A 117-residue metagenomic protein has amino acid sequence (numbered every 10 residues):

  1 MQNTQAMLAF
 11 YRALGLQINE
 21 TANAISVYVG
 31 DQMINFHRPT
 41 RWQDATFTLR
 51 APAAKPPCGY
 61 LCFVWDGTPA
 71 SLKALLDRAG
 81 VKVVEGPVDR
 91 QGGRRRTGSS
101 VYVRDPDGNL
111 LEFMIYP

Functional and structural regions predicted by a protein language model:
M1-Q5, P56, Y60-P106: Vicinal oxygen chelate
M1-W42: Core segments of cupin and vicinal oxygen chelate
Y11, K73-L76, I115: Short, flexible helix/strand-to-coil boundary loops that buttress conserved ligand/catalytic motifs in alpha/beta
Q17-A24, V88-R90, I115-Y116: Conserved catalytic-core motifs of GNAT/GCN5-like acyltransferases
E20-A22, V29, A54-C58, R96-T97: Short, solvent-exposed coil/turn segments
P39, Y102, F113-P117: Short beta->alpha transition motifs characteristic of CBS
T46-R50: Short beta-strand/turn micro-motifs at beta-sheet edges
N109: Conserved Rossmann-like nucleotide-cofactor binding loop
